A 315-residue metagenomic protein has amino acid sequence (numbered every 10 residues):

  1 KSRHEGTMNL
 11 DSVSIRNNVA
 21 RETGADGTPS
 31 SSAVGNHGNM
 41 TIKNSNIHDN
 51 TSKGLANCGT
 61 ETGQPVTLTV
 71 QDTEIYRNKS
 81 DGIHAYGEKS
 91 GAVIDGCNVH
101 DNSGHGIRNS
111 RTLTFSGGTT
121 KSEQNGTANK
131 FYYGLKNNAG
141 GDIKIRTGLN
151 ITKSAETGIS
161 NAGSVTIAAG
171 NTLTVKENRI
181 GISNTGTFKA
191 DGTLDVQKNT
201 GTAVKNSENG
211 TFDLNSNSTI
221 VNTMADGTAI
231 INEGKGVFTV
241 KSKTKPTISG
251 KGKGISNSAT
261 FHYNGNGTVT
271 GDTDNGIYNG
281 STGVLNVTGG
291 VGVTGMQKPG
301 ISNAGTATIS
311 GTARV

Functional and structural regions predicted by a protein language model:
K1, T308-V315: Low-complexity/repetitive intrinsically disordered segments
K1-R3, V19-H37, D49-V66, E74-S90 (+9 more regions): Extracellular beta-strand/beta-solenoid scaffold signature
M8-I15, M40-I47, G63-Q71, K89-G96 (+9 more regions): All-beta strand scaffolds that present successive hydrophobic residues in beta-strands
